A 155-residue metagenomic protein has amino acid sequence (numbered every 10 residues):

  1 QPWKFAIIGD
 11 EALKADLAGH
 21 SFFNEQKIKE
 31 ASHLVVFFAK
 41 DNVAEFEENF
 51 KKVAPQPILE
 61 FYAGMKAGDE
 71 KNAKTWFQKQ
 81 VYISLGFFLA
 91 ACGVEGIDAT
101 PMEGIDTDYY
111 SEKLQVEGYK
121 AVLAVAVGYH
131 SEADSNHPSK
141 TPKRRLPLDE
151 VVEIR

Functional and structural regions predicted by a protein language model:
Q1-E47, E150-R155: N-terminal amphipathic, basic helical "cap/leader" segment at the start of enzyme domains
E11, D41, I105-D108, G128-S131: Acidic, glycine-rich active-site loops and adjacent beta-strand->loop/helix elements that engage anionic groups
L17-G19, S111, N136: A short local structural element in Rossmann-fold oxidoreductases
F23-Q26, E112-V116: A generic local secondary-structure boundary/capping motif
E30-H33, I97, G118-A121: Short coil/turn connectors at secondary-structure junctions
V35, P57-S111, V125: Small-aliphatic-rich amphipathic alpha-helix that forms the alpha element of a beta-alpha
N49-L59: Short, flexible, mixed-charge acidic loops at enzyme active sites
V122-R155: C-terminal helix-cap and adjacent tail motif
